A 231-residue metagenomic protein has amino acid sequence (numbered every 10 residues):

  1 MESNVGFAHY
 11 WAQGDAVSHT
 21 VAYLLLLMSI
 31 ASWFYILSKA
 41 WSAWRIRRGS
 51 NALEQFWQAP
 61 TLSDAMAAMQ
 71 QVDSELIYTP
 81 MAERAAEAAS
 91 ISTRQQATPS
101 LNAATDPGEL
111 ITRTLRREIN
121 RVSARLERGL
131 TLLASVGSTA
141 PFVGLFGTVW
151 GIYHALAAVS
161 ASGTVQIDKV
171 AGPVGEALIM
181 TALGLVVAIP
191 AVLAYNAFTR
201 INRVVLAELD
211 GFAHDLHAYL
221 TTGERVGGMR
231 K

Functional and structural regions predicted by a protein language model:
M1-E54: Hydrophobic membrane-targeting segments
A12, A16, A22, R128-T131 (+3 more regions): Internal alpha-helical transmembrane segments of multi-pass membrane proteins, especially GPCRs
A22-Y35, A134-P141, V187-V192: Alpha-helical transmembrane segments of integral membrane proteins
R48-V143, I152-Q166, L193-K231: Predominantly long cytosolic amphipathic alpha-helical stalk/bundle segments
V143-W150, L185: Transmembrane helix boundary and interhelical junction motifs in multipass membrane proteins
G163-A177: Hydrophobic alpha-helical transmembrane segments and adjacent short intramembrane/lumenal linkers of inner/organellar
A177-L193: Hydrophobic alpha-helical transmembrane segments of polytopic membrane proteins
